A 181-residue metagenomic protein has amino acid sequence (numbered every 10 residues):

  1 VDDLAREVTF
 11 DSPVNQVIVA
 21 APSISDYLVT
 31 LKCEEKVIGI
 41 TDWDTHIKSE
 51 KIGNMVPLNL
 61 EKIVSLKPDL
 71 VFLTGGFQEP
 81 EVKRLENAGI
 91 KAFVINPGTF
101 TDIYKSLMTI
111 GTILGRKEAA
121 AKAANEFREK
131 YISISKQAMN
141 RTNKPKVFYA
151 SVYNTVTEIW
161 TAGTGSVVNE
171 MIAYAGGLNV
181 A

Functional and structural regions predicted by a protein language model:
V1-S12: N-terminal hydrophobic or amphipathic helices and topogenic motifs
E7-T9, P80-W160, L178-A181: Extracytoplasmic substrate-binding proteins
P13, A20-Y27, C33, N59 (+8 more regions): Stable alpha-helical elements in mature extracytoplasmic
Q16-G76, V180: A short, structured surface patch at a secondary-structure boundary
S23-D26, W43-T45, V71-F72, F77-E79 (+3 more regions): Solvent-exposed loop/turn segments at secondary-structure junctions within structured extracellular/periplasmic domains
T41-H46, E158-A181: Alpha-helical, coiled-coil/dimerization segments enriched in small aliphatic residues
